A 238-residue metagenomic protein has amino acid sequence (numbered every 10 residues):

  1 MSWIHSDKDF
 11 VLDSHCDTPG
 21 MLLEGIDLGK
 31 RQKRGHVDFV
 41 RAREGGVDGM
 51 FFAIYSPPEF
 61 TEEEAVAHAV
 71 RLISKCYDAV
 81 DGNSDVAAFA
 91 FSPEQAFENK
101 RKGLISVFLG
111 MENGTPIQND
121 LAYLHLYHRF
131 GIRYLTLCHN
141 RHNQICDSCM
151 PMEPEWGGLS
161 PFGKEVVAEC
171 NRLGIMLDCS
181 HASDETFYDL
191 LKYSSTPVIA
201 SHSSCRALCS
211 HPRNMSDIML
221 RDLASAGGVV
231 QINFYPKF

Functional and structural regions predicted by a protein language model:
M1-W156, S210-F238: N-terminal hydrophobic targeting/anchoring segments and the immediately downstream early-domain regions of hydrolases
P161-F238: Catalytic pocket-lining loop regions of alpha/beta-barrel enzymes, especially the amidohydrolase/enolase/GH5 lineages
